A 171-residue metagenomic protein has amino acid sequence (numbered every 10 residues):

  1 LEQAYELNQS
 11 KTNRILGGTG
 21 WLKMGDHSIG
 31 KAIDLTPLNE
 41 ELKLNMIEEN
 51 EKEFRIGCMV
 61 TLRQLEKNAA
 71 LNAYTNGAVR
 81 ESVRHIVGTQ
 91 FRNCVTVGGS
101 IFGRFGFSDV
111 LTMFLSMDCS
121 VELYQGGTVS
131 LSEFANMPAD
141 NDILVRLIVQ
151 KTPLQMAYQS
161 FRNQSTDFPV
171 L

Functional and structural regions predicted by a protein language model:
L1-L171: C-terminal structural segment of proteins
